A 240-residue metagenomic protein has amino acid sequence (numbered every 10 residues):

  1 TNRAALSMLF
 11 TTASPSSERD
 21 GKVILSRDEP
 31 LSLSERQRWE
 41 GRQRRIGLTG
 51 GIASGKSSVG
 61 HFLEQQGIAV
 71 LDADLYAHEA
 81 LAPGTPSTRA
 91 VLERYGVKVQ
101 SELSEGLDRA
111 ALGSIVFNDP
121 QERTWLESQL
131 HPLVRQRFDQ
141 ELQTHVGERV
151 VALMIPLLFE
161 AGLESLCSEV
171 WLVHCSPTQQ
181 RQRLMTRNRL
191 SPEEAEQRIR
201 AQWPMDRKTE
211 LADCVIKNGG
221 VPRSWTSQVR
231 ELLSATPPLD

Functional and structural regions predicted by a protein language model:
T1-R3, S7, S14-R19: Low-acidity, Ser/Thr- and Arg-rich intrinsically disordered low-complexity segments
L48: Hydrophobic anchor at the beta1->P-loop junction of P-loop NTPases
G51: P-loop (Walker A) phosphate-binding loop of NTP-binding proteins
S54: ATP-binding Walker
S57: Walker A/P-loop
L75-R149: ATP-dependent small-molecule kinase phosphotransfer cores that center on conserved nucleotide phosphate-binding segments
R137, S165-L166, T186-D240: Small-molecule kinase domains that catalyze NTP-dependent phosphoryl transfer to phosphate-bearing small molecules
R137-H145, L153-T186: ATP-dependent NMP and nucleoside kinases share a basic, alpha-helical "lid"
